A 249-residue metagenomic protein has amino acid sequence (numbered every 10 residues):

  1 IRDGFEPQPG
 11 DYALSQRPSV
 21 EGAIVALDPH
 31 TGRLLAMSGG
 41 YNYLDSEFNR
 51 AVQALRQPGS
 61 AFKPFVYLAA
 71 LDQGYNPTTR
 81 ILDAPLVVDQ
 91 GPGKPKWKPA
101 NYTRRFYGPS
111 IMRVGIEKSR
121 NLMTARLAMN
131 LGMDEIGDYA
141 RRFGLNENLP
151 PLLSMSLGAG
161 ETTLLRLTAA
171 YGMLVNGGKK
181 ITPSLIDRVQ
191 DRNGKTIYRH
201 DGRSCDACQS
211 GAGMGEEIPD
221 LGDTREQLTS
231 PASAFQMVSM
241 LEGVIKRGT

Functional and structural regions predicted by a protein language model:
I1-D28, M37, Y43-F48, V114-K118 (+1 more regions): A penicillin-recognizing enzyme superfamily signal
Q8-G10, A23-A26, L34-A36, R50-P58 (+2 more regions): C-terminal soluble interaction/assembly domains
D11-A13, E21-G22, F48-R56, K98-T103 (+4 more regions): Second-shell loop/turn segments in exported
P29, L44-D45, L71-T79, N146-N148 (+1 more regions): Secondary-structure transition/capping motifs at alpha-helix termini and the adjoining loop/turn into the next element
G32, K63-A70, G115, A140 (+2 more regions): Residue-level preference for non-acidic, small/hydrophobic
L34-D45, E135-L149, G213, T249: Active-site-adjacent bridging/hinge elements
Q53-G108, I181-G202: Short, glycine/proline-biased beta-turn/loop segments that scaffold the active-site neighborhood
I81-L86, Q90, A100-N176: Active-site-adjacent helix/loop patches that line small-molecule binding or acyl-intermediate pockets
